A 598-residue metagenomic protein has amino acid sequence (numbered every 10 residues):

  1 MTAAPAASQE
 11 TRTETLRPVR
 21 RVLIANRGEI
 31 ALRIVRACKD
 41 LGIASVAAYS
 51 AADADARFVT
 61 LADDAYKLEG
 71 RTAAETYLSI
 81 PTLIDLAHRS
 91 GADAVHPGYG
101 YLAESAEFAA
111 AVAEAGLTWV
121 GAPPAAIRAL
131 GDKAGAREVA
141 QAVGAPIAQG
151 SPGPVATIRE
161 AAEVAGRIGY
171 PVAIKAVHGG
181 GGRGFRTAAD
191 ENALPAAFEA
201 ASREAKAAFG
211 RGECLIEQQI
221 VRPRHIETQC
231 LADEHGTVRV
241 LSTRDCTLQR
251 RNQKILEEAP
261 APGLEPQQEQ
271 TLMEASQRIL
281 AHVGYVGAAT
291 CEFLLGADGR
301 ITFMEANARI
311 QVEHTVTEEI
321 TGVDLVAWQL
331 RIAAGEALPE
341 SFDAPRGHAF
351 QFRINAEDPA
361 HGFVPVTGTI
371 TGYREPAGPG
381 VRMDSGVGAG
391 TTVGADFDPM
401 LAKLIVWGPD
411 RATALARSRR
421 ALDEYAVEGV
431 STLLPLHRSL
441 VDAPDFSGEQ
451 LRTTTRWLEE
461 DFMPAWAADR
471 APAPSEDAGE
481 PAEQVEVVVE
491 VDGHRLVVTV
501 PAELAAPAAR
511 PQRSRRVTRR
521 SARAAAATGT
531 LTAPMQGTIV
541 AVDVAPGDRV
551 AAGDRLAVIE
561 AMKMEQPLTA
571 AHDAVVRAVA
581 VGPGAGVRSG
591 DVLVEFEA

Functional and structural regions predicted by a protein language model:
M1-C291, L295-Q311: N-terminal beta-alpha lobe that positions the nucleotide/phosphoryl donor in ATP/NTP-coupled carboxylate activation
R17-R20, V485, G529, D548: Nucleotide donor/acceptor-binding cores
R20, R183, P260, D398-L404 (+1 more regions): Short amphipathic alpha-helical segments
V164-A165, A176, E217-V221, C230 (+12 more regions): Replace "in large, NTP-powered and nucleic-acid-processing enzymes" with "in large, NTP-powered factors and other
F185-T187, Q218, L264, M400-P409 (+2 more regions): Short, well-ordered beta-strand elements within core beta-sheets of diverse protein domains
L248-I255, V312-I320, P507-A508, K563: A short, polar/charged loop-to-alpha-helix boundary motif
S276, T315-A522, S589: Catalytic cores of soluble metabolic enzymes centered on carboxylation/carboxyl-transfer
R520-A598: Structured functional modules or segments
